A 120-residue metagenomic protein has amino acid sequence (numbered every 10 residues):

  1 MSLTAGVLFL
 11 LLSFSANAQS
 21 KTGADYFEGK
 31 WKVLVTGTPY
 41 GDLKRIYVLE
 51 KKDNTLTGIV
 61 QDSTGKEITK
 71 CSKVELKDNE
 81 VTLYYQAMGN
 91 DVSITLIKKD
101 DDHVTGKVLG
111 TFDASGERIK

Functional and structural regions predicted by a protein language model:
M1-T22: Bacterial Sec-dependent N-terminal signal peptides
Q19-I97, G106-K120: Central antiparallel beta-sheet cores of small beta-barrel/beta-sandwich binding domains
